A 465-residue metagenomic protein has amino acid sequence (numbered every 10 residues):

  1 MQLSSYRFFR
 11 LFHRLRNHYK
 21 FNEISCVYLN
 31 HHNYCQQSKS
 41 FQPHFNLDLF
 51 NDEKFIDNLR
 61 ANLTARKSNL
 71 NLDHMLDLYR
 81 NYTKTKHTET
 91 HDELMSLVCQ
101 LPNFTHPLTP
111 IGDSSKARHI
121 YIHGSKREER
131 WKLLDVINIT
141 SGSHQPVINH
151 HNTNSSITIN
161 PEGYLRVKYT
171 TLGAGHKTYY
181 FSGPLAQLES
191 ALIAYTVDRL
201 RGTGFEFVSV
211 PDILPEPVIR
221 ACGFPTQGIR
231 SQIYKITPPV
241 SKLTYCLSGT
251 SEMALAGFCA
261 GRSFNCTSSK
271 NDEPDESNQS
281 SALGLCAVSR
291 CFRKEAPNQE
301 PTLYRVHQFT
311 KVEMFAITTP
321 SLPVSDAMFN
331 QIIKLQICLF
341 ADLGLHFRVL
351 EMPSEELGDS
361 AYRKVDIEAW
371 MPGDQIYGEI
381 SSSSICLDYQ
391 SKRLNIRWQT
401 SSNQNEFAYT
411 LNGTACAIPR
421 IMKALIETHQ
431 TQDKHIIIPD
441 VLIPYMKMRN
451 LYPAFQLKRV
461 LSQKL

Functional and structural regions predicted by a protein language model:
Q2, R14-K126, Q145: N-terminal alpha-helical targeting/anchoring segments
C35, F41-P43, I122-L465: TRNA-recognition modules of translation machinery and tRNA-sensing kinases, especially anticodon-binding
